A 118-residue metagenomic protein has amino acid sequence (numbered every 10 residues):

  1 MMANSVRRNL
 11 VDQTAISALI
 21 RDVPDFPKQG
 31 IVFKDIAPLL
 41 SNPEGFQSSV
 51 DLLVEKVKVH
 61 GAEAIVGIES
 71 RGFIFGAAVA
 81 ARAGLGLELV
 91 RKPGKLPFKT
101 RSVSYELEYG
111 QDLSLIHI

Functional and structural regions predicted by a protein language model:
M2-G61: Active-site-facing substrate-recognition patch
F26, F33, F46, F73-F75 (+2 more regions): Phenylalanine-focused residue identity feature
G30, A64-Y109: Glycine-rich, small/polar surface segments that engage phosphate groups of diverse ligands
Q47-S48, E106-S114: Short gly/ser/thr-rich secondary-structure transition/capping motifs
I116-I118: Conserved small/polar residues in nucleotide/adenosyl-binding loops
